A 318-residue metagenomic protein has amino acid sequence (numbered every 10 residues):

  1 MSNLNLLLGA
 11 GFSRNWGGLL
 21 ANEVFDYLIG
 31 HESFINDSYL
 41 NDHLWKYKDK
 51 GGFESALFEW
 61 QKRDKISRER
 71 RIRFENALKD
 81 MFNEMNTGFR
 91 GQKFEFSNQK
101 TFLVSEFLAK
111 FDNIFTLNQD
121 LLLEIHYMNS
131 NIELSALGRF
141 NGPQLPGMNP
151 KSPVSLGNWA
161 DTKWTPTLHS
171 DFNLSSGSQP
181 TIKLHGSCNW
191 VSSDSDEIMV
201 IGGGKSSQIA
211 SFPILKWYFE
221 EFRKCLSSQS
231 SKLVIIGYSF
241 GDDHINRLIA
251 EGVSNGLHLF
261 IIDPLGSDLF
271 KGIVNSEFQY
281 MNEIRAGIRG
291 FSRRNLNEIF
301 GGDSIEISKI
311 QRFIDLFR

Functional and structural regions predicted by a protein language model:
M1-C225, K232, F240-G241, L248-E251 (+1 more regions): Conserved catalytic-core helix/loop/strand module for nucleotide-ribose chemistry
